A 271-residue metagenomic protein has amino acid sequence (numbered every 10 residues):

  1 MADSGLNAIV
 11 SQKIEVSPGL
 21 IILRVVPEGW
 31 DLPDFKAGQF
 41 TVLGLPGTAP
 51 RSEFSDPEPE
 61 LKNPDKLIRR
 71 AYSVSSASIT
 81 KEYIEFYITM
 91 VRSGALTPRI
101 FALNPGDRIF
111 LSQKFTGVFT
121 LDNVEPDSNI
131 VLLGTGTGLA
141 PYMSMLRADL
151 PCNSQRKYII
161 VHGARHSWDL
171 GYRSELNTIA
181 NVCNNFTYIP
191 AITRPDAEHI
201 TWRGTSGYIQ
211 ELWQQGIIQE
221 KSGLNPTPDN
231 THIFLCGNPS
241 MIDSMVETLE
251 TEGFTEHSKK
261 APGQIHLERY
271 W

Functional and structural regions predicted by a protein language model:
A2-P105: Ferredoxin-reductase
S4, V161, W168-W271: Reductase modules of NAD(P)H-dependent flavoproteins
G38, G138, N238: Short, conserved phosphate/pyrophosphate- and ester-handling motifs at nucleotide-, phospho-/glycolipid
T41, I109-S112: Generic structural signal for buried aliphatic residues
F115-E125: A short, basic/flexible loop-to-alpha-helix module at the beginning of a structural domain
I130-L133: Conserved beta-strand elements of the Class I
T135-P141: Ser/Thr-glycine-rich phosphate-binding loops at phosphate-binding pockets of nucleotides, nucleotide cofactors
P141-P151: Histidine-anchored nucleotide/phosphate-binding helix
